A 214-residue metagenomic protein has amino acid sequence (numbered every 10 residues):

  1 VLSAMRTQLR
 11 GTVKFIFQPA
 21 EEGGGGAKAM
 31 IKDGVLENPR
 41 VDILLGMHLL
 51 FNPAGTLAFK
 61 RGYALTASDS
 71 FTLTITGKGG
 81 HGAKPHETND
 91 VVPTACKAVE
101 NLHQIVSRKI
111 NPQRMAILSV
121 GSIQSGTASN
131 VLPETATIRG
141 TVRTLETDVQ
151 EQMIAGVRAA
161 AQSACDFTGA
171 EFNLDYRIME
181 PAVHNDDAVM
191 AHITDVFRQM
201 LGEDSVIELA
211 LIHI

Functional and structural regions predicted by a protein language model:
V1, H213: Surface-exposed, charged/polar loop-rich segments that form substrate/cofactor-binding or regulatory interfaces
L2, T7-P133: Histidine/acidic-residue-rich, glycine-tolerant segments that coordinate divalent metal ions
V92-I212: Metal-dependent amide/peptide-bond hydrolase catalytic core, centered on the "pita-bread" metallohydrolase fold
